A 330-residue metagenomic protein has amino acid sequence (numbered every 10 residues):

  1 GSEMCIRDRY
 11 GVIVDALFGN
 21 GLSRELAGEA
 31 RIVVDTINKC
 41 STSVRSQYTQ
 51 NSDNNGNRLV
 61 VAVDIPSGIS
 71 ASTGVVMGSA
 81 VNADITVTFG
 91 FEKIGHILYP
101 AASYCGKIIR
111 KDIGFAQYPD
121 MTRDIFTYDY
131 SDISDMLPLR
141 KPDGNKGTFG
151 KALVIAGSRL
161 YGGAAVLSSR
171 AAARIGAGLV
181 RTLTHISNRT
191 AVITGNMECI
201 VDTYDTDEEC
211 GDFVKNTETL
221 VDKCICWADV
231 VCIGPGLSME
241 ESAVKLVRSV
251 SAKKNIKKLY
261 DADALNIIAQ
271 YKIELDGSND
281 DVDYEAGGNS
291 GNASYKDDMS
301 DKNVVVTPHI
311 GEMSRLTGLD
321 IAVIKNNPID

Functional and structural regions predicted by a protein language model:
G1-I6: Short, small-residue-biased leader/transition segments that mark boundaries at the very start of proteins
Y10, T49, I85, H96-A262 (+1 more regions): Small-residue (G/A/S/T)-rich helix-start motifs and N-terminal tracts that mark the onset
V12, L17-Y48, N54-R123: Internal gly/pro-rich beta-alpha loop/helix module that stabilizes soluble enzyme cofactors or their anionic handles
